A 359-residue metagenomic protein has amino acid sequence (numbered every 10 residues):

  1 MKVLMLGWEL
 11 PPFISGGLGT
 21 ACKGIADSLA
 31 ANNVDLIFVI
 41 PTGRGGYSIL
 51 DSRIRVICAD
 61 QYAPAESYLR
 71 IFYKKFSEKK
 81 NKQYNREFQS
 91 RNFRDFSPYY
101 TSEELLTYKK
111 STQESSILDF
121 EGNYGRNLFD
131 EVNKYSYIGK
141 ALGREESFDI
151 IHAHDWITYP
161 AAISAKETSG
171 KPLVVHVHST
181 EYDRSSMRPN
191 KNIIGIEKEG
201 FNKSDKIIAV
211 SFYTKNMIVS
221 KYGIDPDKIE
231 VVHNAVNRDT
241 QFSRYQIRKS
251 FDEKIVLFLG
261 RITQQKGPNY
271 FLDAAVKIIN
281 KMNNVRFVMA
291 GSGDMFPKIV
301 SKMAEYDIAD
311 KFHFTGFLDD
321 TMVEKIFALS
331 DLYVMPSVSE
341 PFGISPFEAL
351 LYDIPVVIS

Functional and structural regions predicted by a protein language model:
I37-G143: A conserved catalytic-core segment of Leloir-type glycosyltransferases
I208, S250-K266, L272-A275, V288: Conserved donor-binding/catalytic core segment of Leloir-type glycosyltransferases
Y213, A235: Carbohydrate-associated surface elements
K298-L318: Nucleotide-activated donor-binding/catalytic signature segment of Leloir-type glycosyltransferases, i.e., the conserved
F317-L318, K325-S330: Short alpha-helical donor nucleotide-sugar binding micro-motif in glycosyltransferases
Y333-V334: A short hydrophobic beta-strand element within the catalytic core of glycosyltransferases that build diverse glycans
V338: Aromatic "clamp/platform" in nucleotide-sugar-dependent glycosyltransferases that forms part of the donor/acceptor
P355-I358: Short hydrophobic beta-strand element within catalytic cores of glycosyltransferases and related nucleotide-activated
